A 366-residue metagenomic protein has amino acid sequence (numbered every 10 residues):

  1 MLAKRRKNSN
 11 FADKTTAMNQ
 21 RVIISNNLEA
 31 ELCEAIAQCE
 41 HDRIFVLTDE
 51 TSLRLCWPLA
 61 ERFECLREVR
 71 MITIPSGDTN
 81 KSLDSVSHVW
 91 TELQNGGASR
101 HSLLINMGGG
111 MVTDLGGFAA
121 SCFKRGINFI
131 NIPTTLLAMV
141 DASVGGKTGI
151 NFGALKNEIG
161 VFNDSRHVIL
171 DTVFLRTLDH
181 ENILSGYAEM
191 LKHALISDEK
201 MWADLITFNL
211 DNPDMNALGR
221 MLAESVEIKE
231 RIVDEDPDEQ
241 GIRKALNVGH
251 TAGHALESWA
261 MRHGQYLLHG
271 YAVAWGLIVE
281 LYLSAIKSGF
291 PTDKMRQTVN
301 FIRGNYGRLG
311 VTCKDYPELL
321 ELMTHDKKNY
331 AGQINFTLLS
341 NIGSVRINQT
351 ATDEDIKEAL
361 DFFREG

Functional and structural regions predicted by a protein language model:
M1-A17: N-terminal amphipathic/basic-hydrophobic helices that include classical n-h-c signal peptides and signal-anchor
D13-L103: ATP/NTP phosphate-donor binding region
M111-F118, A255: Short glycine/serine/threonine-rich phosphate/pyrophosphate-binding segments that cradle anionic phosphate groups
F118-L210: A glycine/threonine-rich phosphate-anchoring loop and its flanking beta-alpha core in nucleotide/phosphate-binding
M190, T292-G366: C-terminal charged capping/lid subdomain of soluble metabolic enzymes
T207-P317: Active-site segments that bind and position negatively charged phosphate/pyrophosphate groups
